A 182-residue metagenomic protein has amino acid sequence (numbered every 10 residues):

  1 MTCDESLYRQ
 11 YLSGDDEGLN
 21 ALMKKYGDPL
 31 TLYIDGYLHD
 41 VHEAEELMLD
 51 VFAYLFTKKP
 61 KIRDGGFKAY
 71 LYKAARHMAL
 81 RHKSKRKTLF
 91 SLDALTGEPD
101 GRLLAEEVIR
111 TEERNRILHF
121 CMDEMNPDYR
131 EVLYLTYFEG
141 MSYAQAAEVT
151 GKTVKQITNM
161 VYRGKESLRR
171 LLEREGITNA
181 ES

Functional and structural regions predicted by a protein language model:
M1-P29, G36, D123, R170 (+2 more regions): N-terminal module of bacterial RNA polymerase sigma factors
Y11, L30, I34, A44-L55 (+4 more regions): Short, small-hydrophobic-rich alpha-helical interface motif
L12-S13, H39, L49-G66, K85-K87: Sigma70-family region 2
G27, T31, F52, N126 (+2 more regions): C-terminal flanking helix
K73-L92, T111: Arg/Lys-rich amphipathic alpha helix in sigma70-family domain 2
T96-D123: Acidic, proline/glycine-rich intrinsically disordered inter-domain spacer in sigma factors
V132-T136: A short pre-motif secondary-structure segment
A144-R174: DNA-recognition helix of helix-turn-helix
